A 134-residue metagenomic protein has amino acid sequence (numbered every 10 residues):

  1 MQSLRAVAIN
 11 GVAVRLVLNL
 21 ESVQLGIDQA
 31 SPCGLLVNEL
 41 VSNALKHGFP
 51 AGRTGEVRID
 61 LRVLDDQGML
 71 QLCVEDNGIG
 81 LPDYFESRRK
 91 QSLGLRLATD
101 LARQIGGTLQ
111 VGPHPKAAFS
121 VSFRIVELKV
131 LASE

Functional and structural regions predicted by a protein language model:
M1-V7, V12, R62: Short beta-to-alpha transition helix within the HATPase_c
I9-E39, L45-V57: Conserved short strand/loop->alpha-helix "switch" segment adjacent to the catalytic nucleotide/phosphoryl-transfer site
T54-Q67: Short beta-strand/loop element within the Bergerat-fold HATPase_c
E56, G80, H114-V121: Glycine-rich nucleotide-binding loop
Q67-L95: Glycine-rich/acidic phosphate-handling loop/turn and adjacent ATP-lid/helix of nucleotide-binding kinase/ATPase domains
I105-G112: Glycine-rich ATP-binding loops of the HATPase_c
F119-E134: C-terminal end segment of the histidine kinase catalytic
